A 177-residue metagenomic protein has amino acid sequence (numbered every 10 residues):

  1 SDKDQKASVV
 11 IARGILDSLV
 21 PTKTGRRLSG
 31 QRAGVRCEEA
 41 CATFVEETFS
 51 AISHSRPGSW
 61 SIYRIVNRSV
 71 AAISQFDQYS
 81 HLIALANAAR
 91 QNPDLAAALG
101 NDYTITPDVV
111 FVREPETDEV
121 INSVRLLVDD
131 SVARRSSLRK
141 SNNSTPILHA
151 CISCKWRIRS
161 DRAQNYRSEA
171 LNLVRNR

Functional and structural regions predicted by a protein language model:
S1-R68: Nuclease-adjacent, charged terminal/linker segments that flank catalytic cores
D4, G34-C41, D102-P107, R159-A163: Phosphate/oxyanion-binding active-site loops and adjacent basic polyanion-contact surfaces
I15-P21, I83-L85, K140-L148: Short amphipathic alpha-helical segments, especially helix-boundary/capping motifs
A51, P115-E119, D161: Secondary-structure boundary elements
I62-N143, S168: Active-site metal-binding core of divalent-cation-utilizing nuclease and nuclease-like domains
L126-R177: Acidic, metal/cofactor-coordinating or nucleic-acid-engaging core segments within structured domains
